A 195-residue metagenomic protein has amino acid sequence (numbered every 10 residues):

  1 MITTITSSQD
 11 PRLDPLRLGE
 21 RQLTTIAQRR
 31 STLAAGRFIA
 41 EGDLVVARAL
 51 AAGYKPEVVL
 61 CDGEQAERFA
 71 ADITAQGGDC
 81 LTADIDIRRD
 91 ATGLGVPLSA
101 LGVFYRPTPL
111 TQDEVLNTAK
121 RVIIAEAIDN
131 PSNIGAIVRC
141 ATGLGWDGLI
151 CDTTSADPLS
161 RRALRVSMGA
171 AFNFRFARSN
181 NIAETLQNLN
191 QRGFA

Functional and structural regions predicted by a protein language model:
M1-E67, S155-A156: Boundary-proximal intrinsically disordered activation/regulatory segments immediately upstream of a helical core
I2-Q9, D79-D84, F174-T185: Short acidic-hydrophobic, aromatic-tinged amphipathic segments that line or gate anion-handling sites
R12, E67, I85-A91, N181-L186: A short acidic, often aromatic-flanked loop/helix-cap motif at beta-alpha or helix-coil junctions that lines enzyme
A34-R37, K55-V58, G77-D79, D147-L149 (+2 more regions): Short active-site oxyanion
I39, L60, L101-V103, V122-I124 (+1 more regions): Structural motif
L50, T74, N190: Anion (oxyanion) recognition and catalysis
F69, I73-L101: Glycine/small-residue-rich loop that forms an oxyanion/phosphate-binding "nest" at active or ligand-binding sites
P107-A195: RNA substrate-binding interface of SAM-dependent RNA methyltransferases
